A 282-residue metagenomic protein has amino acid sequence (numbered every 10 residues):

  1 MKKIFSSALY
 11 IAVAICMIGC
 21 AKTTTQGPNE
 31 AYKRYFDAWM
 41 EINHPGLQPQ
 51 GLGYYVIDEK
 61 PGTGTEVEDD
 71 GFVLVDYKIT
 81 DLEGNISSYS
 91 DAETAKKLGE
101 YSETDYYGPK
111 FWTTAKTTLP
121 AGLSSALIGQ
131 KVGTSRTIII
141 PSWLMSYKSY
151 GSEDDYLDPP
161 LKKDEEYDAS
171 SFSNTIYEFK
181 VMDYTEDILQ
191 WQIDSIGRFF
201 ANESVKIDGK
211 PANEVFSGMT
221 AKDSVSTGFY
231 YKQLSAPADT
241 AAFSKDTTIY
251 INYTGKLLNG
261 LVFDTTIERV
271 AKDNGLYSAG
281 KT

Functional and structural regions predicted by a protein language model:
M1-C20: Sec-dependent bacterial lipoprotein signal peptides
I4-F5, C20-T282: Cross-family detector of peptidyl-prolyl cis-trans isomerase
